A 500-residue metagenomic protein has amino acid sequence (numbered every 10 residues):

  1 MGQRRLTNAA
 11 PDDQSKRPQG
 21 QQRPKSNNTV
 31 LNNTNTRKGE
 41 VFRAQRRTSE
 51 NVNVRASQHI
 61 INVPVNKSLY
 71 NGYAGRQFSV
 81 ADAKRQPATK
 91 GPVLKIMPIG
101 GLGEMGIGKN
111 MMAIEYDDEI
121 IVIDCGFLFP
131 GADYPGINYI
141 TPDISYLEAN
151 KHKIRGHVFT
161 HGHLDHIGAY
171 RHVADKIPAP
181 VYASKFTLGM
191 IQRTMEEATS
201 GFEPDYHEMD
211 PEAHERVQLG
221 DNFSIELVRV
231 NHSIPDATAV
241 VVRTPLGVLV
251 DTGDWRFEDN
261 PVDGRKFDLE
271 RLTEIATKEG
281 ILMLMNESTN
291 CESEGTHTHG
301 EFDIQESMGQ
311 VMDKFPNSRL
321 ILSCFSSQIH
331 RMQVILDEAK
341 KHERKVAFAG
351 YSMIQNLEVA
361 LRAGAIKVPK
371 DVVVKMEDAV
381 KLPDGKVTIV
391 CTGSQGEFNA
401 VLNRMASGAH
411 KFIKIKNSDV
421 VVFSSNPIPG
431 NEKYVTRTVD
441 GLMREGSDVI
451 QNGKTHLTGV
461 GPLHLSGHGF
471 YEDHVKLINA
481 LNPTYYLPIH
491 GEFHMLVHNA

Functional and structural regions predicted by a protein language model:
M1-A88: Intrinsically disordered, low-complexity RNA-associated tracts
N62-G156, H163-K381, A400-K414, K433-R437: His/Asp/Glu-rich metal-coordinating catalytic cores of metallo-dependent phosphodiesterases/hydrolases acting on
R155, L282, V387, D419 (+1 more regions): Conserved acidic residues
G156-V158, R319-C324, V422-S424, P483-L487: Short glycine-rich or small-residue beta-strand-to-loop segments that form or flank ligand, phosphate, metal/Fe-S
K176-P180, E292-E294, I321-I329, P427-I428 (+2 more regions): Conserved short loop/turn motifs at secondary-structure junctions
I281, N317, H474-E492: Proline-aspartate-enriched helix->loop->beta-strand connector
H410-I415, N426-I450: Redox- and metal-dependent alpha/beta enzyme cores, enriched for Fe-S-associated oxidoreductases and cofactor-handling
R444-K476: Generic long, charged, amphipathic alpha-helical segments
